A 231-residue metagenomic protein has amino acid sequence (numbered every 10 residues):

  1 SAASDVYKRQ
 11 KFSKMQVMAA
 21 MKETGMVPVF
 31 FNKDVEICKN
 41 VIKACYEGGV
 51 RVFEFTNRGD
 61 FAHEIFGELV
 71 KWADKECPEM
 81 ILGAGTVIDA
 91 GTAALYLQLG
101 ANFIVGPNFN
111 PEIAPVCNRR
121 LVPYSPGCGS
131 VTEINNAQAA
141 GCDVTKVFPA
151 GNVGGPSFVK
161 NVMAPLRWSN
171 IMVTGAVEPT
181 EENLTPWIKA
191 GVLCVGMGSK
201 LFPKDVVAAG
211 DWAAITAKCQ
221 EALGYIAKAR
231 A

Functional and structural regions predicted by a protein language model:
S1-Y7: Short, small-residue-biased leader/transition segments that mark boundaries at the very start of proteins
K8-G83, V87-G91, L95-L99, A209-R230: Conserved N-terminal beta1-alpha1 strand-loop-helix module at the mouth
T24-M26, A73-A84, C117-S125, P165-T174: Short beta-strand/loop segments at the ligand-binding rim of alpha/beta enzyme cores
V29-F31, V52-G59, M80-I88, A101-F109 (+2 more regions): Catalytic beta/alpha-barrel core
V41-C45, L69, Y96, C117 (+3 more regions): Generic structural signal for hydrophobic
G49-R51, L97-I104, R119-S125, A139-V144 (+2 more regions): Glycine-enriched alpha-helix->loop->beta-strand junction motifs that scaffold or abut catalytic
D89-L99, T132-A140, E178-L193: Catalytic cores of alpha/beta
G106-I113, K146-G155, V192-D211: Glycine-rich phosphate-binding active-site loops on the catalytic face of alpha/beta enzymes
